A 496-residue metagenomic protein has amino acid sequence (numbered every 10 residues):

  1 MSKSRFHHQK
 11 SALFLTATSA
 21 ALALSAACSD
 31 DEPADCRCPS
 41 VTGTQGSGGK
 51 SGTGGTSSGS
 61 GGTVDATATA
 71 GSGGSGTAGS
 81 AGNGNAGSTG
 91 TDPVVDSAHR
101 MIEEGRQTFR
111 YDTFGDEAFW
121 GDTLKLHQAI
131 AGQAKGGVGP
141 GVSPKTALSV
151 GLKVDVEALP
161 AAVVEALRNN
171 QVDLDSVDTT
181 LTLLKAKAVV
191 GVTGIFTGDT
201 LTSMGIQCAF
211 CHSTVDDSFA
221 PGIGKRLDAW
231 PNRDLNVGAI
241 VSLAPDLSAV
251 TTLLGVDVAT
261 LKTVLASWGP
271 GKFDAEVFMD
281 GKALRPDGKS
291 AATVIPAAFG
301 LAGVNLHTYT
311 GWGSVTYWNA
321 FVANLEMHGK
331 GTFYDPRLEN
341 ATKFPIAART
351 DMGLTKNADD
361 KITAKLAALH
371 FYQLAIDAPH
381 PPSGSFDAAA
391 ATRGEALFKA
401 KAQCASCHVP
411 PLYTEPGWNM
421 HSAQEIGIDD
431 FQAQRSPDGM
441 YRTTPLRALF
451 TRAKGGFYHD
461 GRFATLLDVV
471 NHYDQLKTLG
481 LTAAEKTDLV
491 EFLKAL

Functional and structural regions predicted by a protein language model:
M1-Q9: N-terminal secretory signal peptides that target proteins for export/translocation
H8-Q9, L13-T16: Membrane-embedded catalytic interface detector for glycan/lipid assembly enzymes
L15-S25: Bacterial N-terminal signal peptides
L24-P93: Ser/Thr-rich, Pro/Gly/Ala-heavy low-complexity intrinsically disordered linkers and tails of secreted extracellular
A27-D30, A34-C38, G90-L496: Periplasmic c-type cytochrome electron-transfer domains
